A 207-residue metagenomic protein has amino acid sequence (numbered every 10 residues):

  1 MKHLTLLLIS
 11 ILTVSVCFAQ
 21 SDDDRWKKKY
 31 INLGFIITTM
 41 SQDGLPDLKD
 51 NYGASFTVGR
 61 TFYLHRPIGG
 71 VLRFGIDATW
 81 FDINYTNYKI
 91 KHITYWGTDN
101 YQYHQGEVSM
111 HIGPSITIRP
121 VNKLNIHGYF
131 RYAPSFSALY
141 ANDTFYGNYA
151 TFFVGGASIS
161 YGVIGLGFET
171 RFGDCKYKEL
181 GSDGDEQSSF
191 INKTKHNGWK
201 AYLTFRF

Functional and structural regions predicted by a protein language model:
M1-K27: Cleavable N-terminal export/targeting peptides
Q20-H65, H196-F207: Short glycine/proline- and aromatic-enriched beta-strand/turn motifs that initiate or cap beta-hairpins
Q20-K28, F62-L72, R119-I126, S160 (+1 more regions): Short loop/turn motifs that connect adjacent beta-strands in outer-membrane beta-barrel proteins
D24, I31, M40, Y146-F207: Predominantly the C-terminal beta-signal and adjacent terminal strand-loop region of outer-membrane beta-barrel
K29-F35, L72-A78, I112, G128-F130 (+3 more regions): Membrane-embedded beta-strand positions of outer-membrane beta-barrel proteins
T38-L48, W80-Q105, S137-N148, K176-K195: Flexible, solvent-exposed loop segments that connect beta-strands
N51-T57, Q105-H111, Y149-V154, H196-K200: Transmembrane beta-barrel architecture of outer-membrane proteins
T79-F81, E107-T117, V121, N125-S137 (+1 more regions): Detector for outer-membrane/organellar transmembrane beta-barrel domains, recognizing the amphipathic beta-strand
